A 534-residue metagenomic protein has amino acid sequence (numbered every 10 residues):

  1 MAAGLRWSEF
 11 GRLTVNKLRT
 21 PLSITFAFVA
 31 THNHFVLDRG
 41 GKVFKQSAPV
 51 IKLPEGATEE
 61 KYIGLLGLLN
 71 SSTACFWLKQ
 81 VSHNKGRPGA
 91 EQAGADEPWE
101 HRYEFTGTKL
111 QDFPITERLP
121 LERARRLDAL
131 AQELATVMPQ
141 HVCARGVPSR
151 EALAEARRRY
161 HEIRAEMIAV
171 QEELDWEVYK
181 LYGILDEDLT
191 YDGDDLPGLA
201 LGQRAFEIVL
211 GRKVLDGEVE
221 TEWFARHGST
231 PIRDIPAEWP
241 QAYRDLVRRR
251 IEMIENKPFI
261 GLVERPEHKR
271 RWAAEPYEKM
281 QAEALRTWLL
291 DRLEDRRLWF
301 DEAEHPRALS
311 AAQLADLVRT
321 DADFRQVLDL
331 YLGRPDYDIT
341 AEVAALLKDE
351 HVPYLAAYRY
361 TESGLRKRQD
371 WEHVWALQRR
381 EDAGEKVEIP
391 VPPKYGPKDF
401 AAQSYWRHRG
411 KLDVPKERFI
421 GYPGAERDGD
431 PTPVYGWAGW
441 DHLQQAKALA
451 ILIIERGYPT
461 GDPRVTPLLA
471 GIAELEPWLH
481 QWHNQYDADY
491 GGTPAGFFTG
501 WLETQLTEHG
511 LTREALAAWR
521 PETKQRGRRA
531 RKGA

Functional and structural regions predicted by a protein language model:
M1-A48, L181-I184, T190-L199, R204-E207: Flexible, glycine/threonine-enriched loop-and-boundary segments that flank and lead into catalytic domains of large
A2-R6, Q80-E91, Q140-A154, D186-L199 (+4 more regions): Short, glycine/acidic-rich hinge or "gate" loops at secondary-structure transitions that mediate conformational
A3-R6, K17-R19, F28, K42-F44 (+9 more regions): Active-site-proximal structural scaffolding
G11-T14, F28-A30, K52-A57, T73 (+3 more regions): Short, flexible loop/turn elements at secondary-structure junctions
V15, A27, W176, E187-A534: Terminal accessory regions of large proteins
K17-R19, I51-Q111, E122-R123, V137: Basic, amphipathic alpha-helical recognition segments used for DNA target recognition
K42-K45, L68-S72, V81-A90, L130-L134 (+1 more regions): Active/binding-pocket-proximal capping segment
Y103-Y179: Extended amphipathic alpha-helical segments enriched in small hydrophobics
